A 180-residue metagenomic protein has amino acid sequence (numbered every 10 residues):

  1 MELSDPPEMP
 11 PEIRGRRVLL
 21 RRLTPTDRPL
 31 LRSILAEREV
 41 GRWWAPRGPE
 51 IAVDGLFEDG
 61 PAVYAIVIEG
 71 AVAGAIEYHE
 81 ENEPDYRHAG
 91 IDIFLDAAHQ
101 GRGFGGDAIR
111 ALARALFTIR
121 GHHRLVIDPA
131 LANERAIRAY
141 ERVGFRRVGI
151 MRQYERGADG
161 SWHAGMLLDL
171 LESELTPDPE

Functional and structural regions predicted by a protein language model:
M1-D54, S173-E180: A short, well-structured alpha-helix characteristic of acyl/acetyltransferase catalytic modules
V18, A71-A75, H163: Glycine-rich phosphate/pyrophosphate-binding loop shared by adenosine-nucleotide-utilizing enzymes
R42-Q100, A115, L171-L175: Acetyl-CoA-dependent GNAT
G101-A115, I137-R142: Conserved acetyl-CoA-binding loop-helix of GNAT-fold acetyltransferases
G105, I109, N133-A136, Q153-A158: Short glycine/proline-centered loop/turn elements that form peptide/ligand docking sites
T118-D128: Conserved GNAT acetyl-CoA-binding A-motif
V126-P129, R146-H163: Conserved catalytic-core motifs of GNAT/GCN5-like acyltransferases
Y140, F145, L168: Conserved active-site tyrosine of GNAT-family acetyltransferases
